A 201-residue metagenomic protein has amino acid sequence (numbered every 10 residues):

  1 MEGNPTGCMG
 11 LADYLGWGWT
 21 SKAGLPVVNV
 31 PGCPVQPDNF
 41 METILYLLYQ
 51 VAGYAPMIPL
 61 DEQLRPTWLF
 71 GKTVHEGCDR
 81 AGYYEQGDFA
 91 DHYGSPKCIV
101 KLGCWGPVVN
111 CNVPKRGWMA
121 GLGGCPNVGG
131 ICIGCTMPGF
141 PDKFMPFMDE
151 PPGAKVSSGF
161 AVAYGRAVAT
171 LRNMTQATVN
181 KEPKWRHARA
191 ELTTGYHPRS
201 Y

Functional and structural regions predicted by a protein language model:
M1-K22: Cysteine protease catalytic core and zymogen-processing segment of caspase-like enzymes
W17-N29, E42-Y201: Iron-sulfur (Fe-S) cluster-binding modules
C33: Substrate/cofactor-recognition hotspot
Q36: Active-site beta-strand/loop microenvironment that shapes enzyme catalytic pockets
